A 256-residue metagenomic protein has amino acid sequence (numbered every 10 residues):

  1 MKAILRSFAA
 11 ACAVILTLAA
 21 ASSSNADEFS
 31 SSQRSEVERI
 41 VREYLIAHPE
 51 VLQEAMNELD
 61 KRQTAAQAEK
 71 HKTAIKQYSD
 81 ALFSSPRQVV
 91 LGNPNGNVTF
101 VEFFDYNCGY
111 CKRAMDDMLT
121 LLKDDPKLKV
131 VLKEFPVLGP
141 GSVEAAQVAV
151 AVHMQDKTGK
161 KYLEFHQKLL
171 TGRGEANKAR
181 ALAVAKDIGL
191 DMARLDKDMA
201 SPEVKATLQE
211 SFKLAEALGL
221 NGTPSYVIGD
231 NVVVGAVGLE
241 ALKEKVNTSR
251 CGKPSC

Functional and structural regions predicted by a protein language model:
K2-I4, A13-D80: N-terminal targeting signals for export/organelle localization
I4-F8, A26-R42, R62, A183-C256: C-terminal cap of thioredoxin/glutaredoxin-like
E36, I40, A47-E54, R113 (+12 more regions): Extracytoplasmic/secreted proteins, especially bacterial periplasmic and envelope-associated proteins
D80-V98: A short beta-strand-turn-helix
V101, K112-K186, D196, E216-N221 (+2 more regions): Structural alpha/beta surface segment adjacent to cysteine/selenocysteine redox centers across thiol/disulfide enzymes
F104-N107, G222: Short pre-active-site segment immediately N-terminal to redox-active cysteine/selenocysteine motifs in thiol-based
D105-Y106, F135-P136, N231, G238: Solvent-exposed coil/turn segments that connect beta secondary-structure elements in extracytoplasmic/periplasmic
C108-K112, S225-V227: The canonical Cys-X-X-Cys-His
